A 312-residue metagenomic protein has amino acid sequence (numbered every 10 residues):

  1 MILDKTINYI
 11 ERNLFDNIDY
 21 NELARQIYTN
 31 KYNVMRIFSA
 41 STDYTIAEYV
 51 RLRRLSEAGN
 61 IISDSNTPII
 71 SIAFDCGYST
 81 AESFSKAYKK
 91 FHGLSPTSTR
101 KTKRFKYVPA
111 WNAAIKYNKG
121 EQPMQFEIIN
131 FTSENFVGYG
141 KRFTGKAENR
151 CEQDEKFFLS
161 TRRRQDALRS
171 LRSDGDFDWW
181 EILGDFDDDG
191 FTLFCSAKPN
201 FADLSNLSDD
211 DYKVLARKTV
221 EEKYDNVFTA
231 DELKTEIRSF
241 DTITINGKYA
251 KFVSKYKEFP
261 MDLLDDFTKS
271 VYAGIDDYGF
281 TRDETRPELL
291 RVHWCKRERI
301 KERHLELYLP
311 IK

Functional and structural regions predicted by a protein language model:
D4-N21, A40-D75, K103-Q122: Terminal helix-turn-helix DNA-binding modules in bacterial transcription factors
E11, I27-T29, V34-I37, S41 (+3 more regions): Solvent-exposed, well-ordered amphipathic alpha-helical segments that flank/support binding or catalytic loops
N17-V50, A73-S95: Basic/polar phosphate-binding segments, predominantly the helix-turn-helix DNA-binding elements of transcriptional
L23-Q26, M35, G59, G138 (+2 more regions): A generic structural signal for ordered secondary structure
S63, E82-K312: A solvent-exposed interaction/effector surface
